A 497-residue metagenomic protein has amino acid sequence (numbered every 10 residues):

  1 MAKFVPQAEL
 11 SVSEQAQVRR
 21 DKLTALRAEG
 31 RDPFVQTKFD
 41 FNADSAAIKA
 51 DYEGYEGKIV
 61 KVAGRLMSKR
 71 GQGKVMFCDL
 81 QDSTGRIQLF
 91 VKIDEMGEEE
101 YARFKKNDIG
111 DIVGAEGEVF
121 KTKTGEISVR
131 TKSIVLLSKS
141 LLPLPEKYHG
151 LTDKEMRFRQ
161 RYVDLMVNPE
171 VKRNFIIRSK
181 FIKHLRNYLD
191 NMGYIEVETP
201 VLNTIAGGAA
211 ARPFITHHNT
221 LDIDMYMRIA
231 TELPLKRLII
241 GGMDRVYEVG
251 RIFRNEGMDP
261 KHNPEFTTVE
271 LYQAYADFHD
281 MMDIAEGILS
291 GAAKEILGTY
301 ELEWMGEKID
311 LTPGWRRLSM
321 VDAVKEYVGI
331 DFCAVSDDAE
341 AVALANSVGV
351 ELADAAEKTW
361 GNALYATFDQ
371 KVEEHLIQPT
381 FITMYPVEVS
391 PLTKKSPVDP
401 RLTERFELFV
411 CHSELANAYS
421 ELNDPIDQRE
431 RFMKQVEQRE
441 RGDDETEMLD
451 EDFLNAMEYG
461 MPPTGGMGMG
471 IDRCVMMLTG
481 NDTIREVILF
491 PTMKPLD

Functional and structural regions predicted by a protein language model:
M1-D497: Class II aminoacyl-tRNA synthetase catalytic cores and aaRS-like
